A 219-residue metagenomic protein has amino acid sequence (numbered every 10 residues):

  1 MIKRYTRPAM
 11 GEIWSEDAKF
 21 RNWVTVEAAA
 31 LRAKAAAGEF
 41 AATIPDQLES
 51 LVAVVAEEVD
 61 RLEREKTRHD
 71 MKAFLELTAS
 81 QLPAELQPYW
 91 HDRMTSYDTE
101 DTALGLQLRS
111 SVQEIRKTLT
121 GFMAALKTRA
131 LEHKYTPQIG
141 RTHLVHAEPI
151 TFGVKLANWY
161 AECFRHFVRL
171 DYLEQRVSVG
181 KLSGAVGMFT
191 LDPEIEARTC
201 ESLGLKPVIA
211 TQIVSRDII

Functional and structural regions predicted by a protein language model:
M1-F189, P193-E201, P207: A helix-coil-helix interface module used to build multimeric assemblies and to scaffold catalytic/cofactor sites
K206-I219: Amphipathic, heptad-repeat alpha-helical segments used for oligomerization and assembly
